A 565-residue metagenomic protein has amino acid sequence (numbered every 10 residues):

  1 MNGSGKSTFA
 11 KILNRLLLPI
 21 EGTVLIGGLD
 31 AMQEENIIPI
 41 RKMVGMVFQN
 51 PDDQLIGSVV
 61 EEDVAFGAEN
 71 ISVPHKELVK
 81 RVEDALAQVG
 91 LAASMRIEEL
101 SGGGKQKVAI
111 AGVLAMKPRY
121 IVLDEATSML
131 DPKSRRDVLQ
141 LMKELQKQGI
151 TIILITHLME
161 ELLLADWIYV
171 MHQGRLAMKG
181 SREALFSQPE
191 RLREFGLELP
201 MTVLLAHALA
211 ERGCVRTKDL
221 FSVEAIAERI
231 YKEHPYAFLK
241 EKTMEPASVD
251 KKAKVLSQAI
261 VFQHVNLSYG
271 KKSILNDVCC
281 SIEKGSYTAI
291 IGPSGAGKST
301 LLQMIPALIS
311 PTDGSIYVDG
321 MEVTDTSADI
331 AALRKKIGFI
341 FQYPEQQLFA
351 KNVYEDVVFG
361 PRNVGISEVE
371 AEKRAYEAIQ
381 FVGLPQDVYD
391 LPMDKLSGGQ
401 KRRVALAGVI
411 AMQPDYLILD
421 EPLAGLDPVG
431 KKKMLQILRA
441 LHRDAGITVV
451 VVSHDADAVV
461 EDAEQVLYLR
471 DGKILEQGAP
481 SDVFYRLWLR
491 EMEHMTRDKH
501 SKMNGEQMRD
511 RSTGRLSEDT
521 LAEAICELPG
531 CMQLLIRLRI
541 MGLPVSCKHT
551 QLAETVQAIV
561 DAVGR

Functional and structural regions predicted by a protein language model:
N14, P306: Helix-to-loop junction immediately C-terminal to a conserved catalytic motif
T23-P39, S315-A332: ABC ATPase NBD Q-loop/coupling interface
K76-A93, V369-D387: Conserved ABC ATPase "signature" region
R96-G104, P392-L396: Conserved ABC ATPase signature
K117, Q413: Conserved catalytic motifs of ABC-family nucleotide-binding domains
I121-D124, L417-D420: Catalytic Walker B motif of ABC-type/P-loop ATPase nucleotide-binding domains
E161-L163, V459-E461: A short, surface-exposed alpha-helical micro-motif characterized by mixed small hydrophobic and charged/polar residues
